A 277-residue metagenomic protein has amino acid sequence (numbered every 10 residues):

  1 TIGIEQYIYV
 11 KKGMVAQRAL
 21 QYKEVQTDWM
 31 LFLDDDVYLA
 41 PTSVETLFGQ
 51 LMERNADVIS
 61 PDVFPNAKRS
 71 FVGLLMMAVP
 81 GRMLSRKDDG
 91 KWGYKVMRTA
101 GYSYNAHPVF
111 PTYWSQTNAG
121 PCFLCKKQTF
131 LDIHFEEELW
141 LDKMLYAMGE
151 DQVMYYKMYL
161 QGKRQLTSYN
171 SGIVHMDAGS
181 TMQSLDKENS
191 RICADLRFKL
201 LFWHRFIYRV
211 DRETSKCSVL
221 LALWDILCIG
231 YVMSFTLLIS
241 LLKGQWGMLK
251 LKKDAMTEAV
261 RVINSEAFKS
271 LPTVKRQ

Functional and structural regions predicted by a protein language model:
T1-Y9: Acidic donor-binding segment of Leloir-type glycosyltransferases
Y9-V25: Glycine-rich, basic loop-to-helix element that forms the pyrophosphate-binding segment of sugar-nucleotide handling
M30: Short aromatic/hydrophobic "clamp" motif used to bind/position activated sugar donors
D34-Y38: The conserved acidic donor/metal-binding loop of glycosyltransferases
T42-D89: Conserved donor NDP-sugar-binding/catalytic core segment of glycosyltransferases
V79-S115: Short, flexible, basic/aromatic active-site loop/helix in glycosyltransferases
N118-G120, L141-M154: Acidic donor-binding loop at a coil-to-helix junction in glycosyltransferase catalytic cores that engages
A147, L160-R164, N170-I173, M182-T214 (+1 more regions): Catalytic core of nucleotide-sugar-dependent glycosyltransferases
